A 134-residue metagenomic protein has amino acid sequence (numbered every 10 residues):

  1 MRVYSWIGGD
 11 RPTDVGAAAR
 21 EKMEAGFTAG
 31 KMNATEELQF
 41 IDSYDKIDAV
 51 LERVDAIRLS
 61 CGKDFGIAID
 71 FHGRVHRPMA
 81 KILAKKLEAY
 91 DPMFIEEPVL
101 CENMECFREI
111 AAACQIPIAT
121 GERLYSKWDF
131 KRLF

Functional and structural regions predicted by a protein language model:
M1-I67, R74, K81, K85-A89: N-terminal capping/lid subdomain adjacent to the active-site entrance of alpha/beta enzymes
S5-P12, P78, L100-E105, A119-T120 (+1 more regions): A broad, low-amplitude sensor of folded, mature protein cores
G26-T28, C61-K63, K85-M93, E109-A119 (+1 more regions): Glycine-enriched alpha-helix->loop->beta-strand junction motifs that scaffold or abut catalytic
K31-N33, A68, H72, D91-E102 (+1 more regions): Catalytic beta/alpha-barrel core
D55, R108, K131: Active-site phosphate/pyrophosphate- and oxyanion-stabilizing loops and adjacent acidic/basic residues in soluble
V75-L87, E105, Y125-F134: Catalytic cores of alpha/beta
